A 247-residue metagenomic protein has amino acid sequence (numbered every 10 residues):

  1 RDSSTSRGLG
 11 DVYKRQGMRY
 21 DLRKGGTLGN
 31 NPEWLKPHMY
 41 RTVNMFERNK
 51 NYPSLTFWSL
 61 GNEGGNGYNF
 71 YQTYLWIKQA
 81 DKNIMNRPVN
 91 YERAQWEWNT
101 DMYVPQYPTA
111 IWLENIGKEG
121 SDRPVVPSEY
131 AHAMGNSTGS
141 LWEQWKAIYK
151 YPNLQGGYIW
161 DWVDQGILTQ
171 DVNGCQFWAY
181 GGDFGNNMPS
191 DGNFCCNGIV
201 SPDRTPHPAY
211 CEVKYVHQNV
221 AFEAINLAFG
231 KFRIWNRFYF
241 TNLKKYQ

Functional and structural regions predicted by a protein language model:
R1, R7, D11-R233, R237-K245: Extended substrate-binding grooves/exosites of carbohydrate-active enzymes
